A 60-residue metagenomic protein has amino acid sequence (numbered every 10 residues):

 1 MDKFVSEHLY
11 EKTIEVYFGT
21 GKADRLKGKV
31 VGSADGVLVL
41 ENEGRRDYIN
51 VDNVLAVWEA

Functional and structural regions predicted by a protein language model:
M1-A60: Conserved RNA-binding domains used in RNP assembly and mRNA/RNA metabolism
